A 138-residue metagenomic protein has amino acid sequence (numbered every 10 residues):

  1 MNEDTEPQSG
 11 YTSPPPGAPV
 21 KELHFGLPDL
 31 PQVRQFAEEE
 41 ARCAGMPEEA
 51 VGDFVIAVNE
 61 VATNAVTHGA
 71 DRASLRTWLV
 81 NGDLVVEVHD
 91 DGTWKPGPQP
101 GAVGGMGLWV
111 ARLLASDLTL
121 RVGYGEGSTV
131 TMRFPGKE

Functional and structural regions predicted by a protein language model:
M1-K21, T63-E138: Conserved beta-strand-loop-beta-strand hairpin that lines the nucleotide-binding pocket of ATP/GTP-utilizing enzymes
V20-Q35: STAS-typified acidic loop motif
F25, E39-C43, H68: Short, motif-level signal for alpha-helix interfacial/capping segments enriched in acidic residues and aromatics/proline
F25-G26, A50, K95-P96: A generic structural signal for short
G26, F54, G104-G107: The cytosolic transmitter module of two-component sensor histidine kinases
P28, G45-E48, N81, G105: A general, composition-driven signal for non-globular sequence regions
P31, Q35-N59: Conserved short strand/loop->alpha-helix "switch" segment adjacent to the catalytic nucleotide/phosphoryl-transfer site
